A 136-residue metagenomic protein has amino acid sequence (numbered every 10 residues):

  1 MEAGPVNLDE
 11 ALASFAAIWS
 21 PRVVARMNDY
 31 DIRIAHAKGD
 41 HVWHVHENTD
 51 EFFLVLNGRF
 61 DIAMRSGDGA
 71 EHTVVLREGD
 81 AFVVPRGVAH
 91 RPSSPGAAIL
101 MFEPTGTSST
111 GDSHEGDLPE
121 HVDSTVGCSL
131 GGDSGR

Functional and structural regions predicted by a protein language model:
E2-L12, A25, P95-R136: Double-stranded beta-helix
L8-W43, T49: A short glycine-rich, His/Asp/Glu-containing loop-to-beta-strand
N28, L56-N57, R77-E78: A cytosolic small-molecule/anion-sensing beta-strand core signal
D31, D40, F52, R59-D61 (+1 more regions): Structural motif
H36-A37, H46-S66: Short, conserved beta-strand element in jelly-roll/cupin
V42, D61, D80-R91, I99 (+1 more regions): Histidine-centered metal-chelating micro-motifs
W43-V45, D50-V55, T73-V74, H90-R91: His/acidic/aromatic-lined binding-pocket segments of jelly-roll/cupin-type domains and related regulatory beta-sandwich
S66-R86: Short acidic-glycine-tyrosine-enriched beta hairpin
